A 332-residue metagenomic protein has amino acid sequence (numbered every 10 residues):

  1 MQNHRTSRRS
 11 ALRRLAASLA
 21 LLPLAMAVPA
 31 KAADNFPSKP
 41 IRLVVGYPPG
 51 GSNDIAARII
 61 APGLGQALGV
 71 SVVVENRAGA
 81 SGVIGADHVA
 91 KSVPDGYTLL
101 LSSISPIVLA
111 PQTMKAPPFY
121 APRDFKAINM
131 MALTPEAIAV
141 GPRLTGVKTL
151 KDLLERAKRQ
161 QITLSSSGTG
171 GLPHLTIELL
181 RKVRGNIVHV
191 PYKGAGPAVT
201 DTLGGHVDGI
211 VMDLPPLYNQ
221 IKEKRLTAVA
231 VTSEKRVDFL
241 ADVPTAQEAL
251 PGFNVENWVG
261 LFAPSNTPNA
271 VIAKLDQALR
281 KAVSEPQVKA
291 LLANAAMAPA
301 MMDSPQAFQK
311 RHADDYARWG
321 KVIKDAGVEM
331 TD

Functional and structural regions predicted by a protein language model:
S7-A17: N-terminal export leaders
A16-A25: Bacterial N-terminal signal peptides
K31-D124, Q161-T163, T169, K182-V211 (+2 more regions): N-terminal (or domain-start) structured segment
S38-P40, K222, N269-D332: An extracytoplasmic/periplasmic, membrane-proximal ligand-sensing/linker region
K91-Y97, Q112-P197, A246, P251 (+1 more regions): Hinge/capping helix and adjacent helix->loop/strand transition within the periplasmic-binding protein
L101-P106, S166, A195, M212-L217 (+3 more regions): Beta->alpha turn/N-cap motifs
S105-A116, E178-V183, G209-D242, G320: A ligand-binding cleft/hinge motif common to bilobed small-molecule-binding domains
